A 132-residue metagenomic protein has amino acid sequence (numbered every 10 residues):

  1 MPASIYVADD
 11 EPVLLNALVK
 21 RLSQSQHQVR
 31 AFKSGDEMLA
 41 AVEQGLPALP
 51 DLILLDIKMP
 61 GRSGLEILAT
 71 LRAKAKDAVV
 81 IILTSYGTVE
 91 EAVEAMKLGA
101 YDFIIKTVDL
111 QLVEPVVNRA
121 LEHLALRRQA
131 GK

Functional and structural regions predicted by a protein language model:
D9, D56: Active-site residues of response regulator receiver
P12-R30: Two-component/phosphorelay signaling modules centered on CheY-like receiver
L15, I57-P60, T88: The feature encodes the CheY-like receiver
A31-L52: Acidic, metal-coordinating helix/loop segments flanking the phosphotransfer/catalytic sites of two-component signaling
K33-S34, S63-E66: Acidic catalytic/metal-coordinating carboxylates
A40-E43, L65-K76, E94: Short amphipathic alpha-helix used as the core "switch/output" element in two-component signaling
T88-E90, T107-V117: C-terminal output helix
